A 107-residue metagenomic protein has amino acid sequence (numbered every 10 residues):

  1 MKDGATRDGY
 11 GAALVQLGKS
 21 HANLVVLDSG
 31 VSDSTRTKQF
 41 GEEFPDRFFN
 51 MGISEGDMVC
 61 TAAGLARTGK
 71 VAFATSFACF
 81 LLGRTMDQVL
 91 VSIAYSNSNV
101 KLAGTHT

Functional and structural regions predicted by a protein language model:
M1-T107: Thiamine diphosphate
